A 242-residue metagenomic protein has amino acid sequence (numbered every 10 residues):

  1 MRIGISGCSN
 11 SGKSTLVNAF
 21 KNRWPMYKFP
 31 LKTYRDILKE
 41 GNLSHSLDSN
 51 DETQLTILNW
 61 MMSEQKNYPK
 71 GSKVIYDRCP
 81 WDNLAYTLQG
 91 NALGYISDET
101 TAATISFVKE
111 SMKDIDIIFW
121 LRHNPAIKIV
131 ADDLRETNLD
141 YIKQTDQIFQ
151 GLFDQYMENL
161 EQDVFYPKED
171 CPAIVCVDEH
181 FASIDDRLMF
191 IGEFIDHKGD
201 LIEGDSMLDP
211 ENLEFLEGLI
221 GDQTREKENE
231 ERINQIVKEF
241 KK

Functional and structural regions predicted by a protein language model:
M1-R2: Pre-Walker A (Motif I) flank of P-loop NTPase domains
I5: Hydrophobic anchor at the beta1->P-loop junction of P-loop NTPases
C8: P-loop (Walker A) phosphate-binding loop of NTP-binding proteins
K13: Conserved lysine of the Walker
N18-S63: Conserved substrate/cofactor phosphate-moiety recognition/catalytic segment in nucleotide-dependent phosphotransferases
Q54-V74, A102-I115: Short amphipathic alpha-helices and their capping/turn segments at secondary-structure boundaries
C79-I148: ATP-dependent NMP and nucleoside kinases share a basic, alpha-helical "lid"
R135-K242: NTP-dependent small-molecule kinase module
